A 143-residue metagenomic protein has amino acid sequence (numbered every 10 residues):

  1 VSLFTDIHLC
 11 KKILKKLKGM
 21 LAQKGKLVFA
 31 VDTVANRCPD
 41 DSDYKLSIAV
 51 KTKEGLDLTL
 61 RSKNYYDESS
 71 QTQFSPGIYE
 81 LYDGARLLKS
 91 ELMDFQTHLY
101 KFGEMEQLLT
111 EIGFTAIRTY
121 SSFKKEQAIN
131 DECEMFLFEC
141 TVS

Functional and structural regions predicted by a protein language model:
V1-C10: A short SAM/SAH-binding and catalytic strip from SAM-dependent methyltransferases
T5, A22, V142: Short conserved AdoMet
I7, Y82-A85, S143: Short loop segments at secondary-structure junctions
L9-K12, S42-K45, E134: Short, glycine/charged-enriched secondary-structure capping and boundary segments
L9-Q23: A short glycine-rich, Lys/Arg-flanked "PGG" loop and its adjoining helix->strand segment in the class I
L27-V28, A116: A short hydrophobic/small-residue beta-strand
V28-G103: SAM-dependent methyltransferase
Q96-S143: C-terminal lobe and adjacent flexible extensions of AdoMet/dcAdoMet transferase-like proteins
